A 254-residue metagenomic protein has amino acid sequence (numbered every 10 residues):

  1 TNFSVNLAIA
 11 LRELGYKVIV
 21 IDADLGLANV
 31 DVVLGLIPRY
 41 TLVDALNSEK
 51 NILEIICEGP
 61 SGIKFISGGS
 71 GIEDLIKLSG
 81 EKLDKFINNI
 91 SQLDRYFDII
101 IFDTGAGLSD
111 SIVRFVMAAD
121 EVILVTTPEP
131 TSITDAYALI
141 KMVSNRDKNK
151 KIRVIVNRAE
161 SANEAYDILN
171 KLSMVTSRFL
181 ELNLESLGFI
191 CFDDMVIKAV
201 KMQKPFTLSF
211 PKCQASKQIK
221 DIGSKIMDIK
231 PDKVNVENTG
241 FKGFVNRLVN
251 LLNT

Functional and structural regions predicted by a protein language model:
T1-D24: Walker A/P-loop phosphate-binding motif and the immediately C-terminal alpha-helix
R12, V116, S144: Gly/Ala-rich phosphate-binding loop of Rossmann-like dinucleotide-binding domains, activating on the conserved
I21-R95, V200-M202: P-loop/Walker-type NTP enzyme "switch/lid" segment
Q92-R95, S109-T131: Inter-motif core of Ras-like GTPase G domains
T127-P128, I152-Y166, F189-V196, S209-P211: G-domain G4 guanine-recognition motif of GTPases
I133-K148: Conserved C-terminal guanine-recognition region of P-loop GTPase G domains, centered on the G4
L180-T207, Q218-D221: Beta-strand-loop-alpha "switch" segments that mediate conformational coupling across diverse proteins
F206-T254: NTP-binding/hydrolysis catalytic cores, primarily Walker-type P-loop NTPases
